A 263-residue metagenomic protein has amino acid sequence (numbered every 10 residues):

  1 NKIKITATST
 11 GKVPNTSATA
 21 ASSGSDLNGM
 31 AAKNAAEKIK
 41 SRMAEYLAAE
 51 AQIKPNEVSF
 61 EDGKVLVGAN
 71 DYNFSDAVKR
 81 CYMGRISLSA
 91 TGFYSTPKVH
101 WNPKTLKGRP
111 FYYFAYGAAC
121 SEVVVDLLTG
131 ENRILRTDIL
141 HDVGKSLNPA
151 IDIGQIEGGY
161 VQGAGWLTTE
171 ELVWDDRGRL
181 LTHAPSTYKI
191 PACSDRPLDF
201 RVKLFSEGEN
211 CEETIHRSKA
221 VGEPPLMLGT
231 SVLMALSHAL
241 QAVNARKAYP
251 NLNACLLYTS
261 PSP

Functional and structural regions predicted by a protein language model:
N1-S260: C-terminal catalytic domains of large/alpha subunits in multi-subunit enzymes
